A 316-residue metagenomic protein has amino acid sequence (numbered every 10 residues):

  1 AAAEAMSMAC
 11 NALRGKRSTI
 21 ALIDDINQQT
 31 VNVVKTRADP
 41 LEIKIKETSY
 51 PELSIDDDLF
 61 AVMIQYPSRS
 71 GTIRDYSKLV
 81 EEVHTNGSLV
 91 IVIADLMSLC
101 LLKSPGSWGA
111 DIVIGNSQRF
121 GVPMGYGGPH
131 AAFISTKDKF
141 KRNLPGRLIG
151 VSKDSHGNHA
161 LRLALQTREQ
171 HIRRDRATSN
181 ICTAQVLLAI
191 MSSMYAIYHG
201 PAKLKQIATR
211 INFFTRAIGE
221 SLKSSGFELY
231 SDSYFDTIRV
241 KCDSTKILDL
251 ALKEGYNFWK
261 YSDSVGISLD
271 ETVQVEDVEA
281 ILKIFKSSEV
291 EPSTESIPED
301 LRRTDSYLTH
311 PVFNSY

Functional and structural regions predicted by a protein language model:
A2-M8, I190-M194: Contiguous, well-ordered alpha-helical segments that form the cores/surfaces of helical PPI scaffolds
E4-N158, L222, E299: Conserved PLP-enzyme active-site core in the AAT-like
L13-K16, L59, I112-G115, T167-R174 (+4 more regions): Short acidic (Asp/Glu) and glycine-rich catalytic loops that position anionic groups and cofactors
I20-N27, T48, Y66-S70, I91-V92 (+10 more regions): Hydrophobic alpha-helical scaffolding
A21, Q29, V33, G71-R74 (+13 more regions): Generic recognition of stable, solvent-exposed alpha-helical segments in well-folded globular domains
S77, E81, V275-Y316: Flexible inter-domain linker/hinge segments
F120-S221, S225, Y230-D232: Active-site C-terminal subdomain of aminotransferase-like
A202-I284, E289-S296: Conserved C-terminal alpha-helix-loop-beta "cap" of PLP-dependent enzymes that closes/shapes the active-site mouth
